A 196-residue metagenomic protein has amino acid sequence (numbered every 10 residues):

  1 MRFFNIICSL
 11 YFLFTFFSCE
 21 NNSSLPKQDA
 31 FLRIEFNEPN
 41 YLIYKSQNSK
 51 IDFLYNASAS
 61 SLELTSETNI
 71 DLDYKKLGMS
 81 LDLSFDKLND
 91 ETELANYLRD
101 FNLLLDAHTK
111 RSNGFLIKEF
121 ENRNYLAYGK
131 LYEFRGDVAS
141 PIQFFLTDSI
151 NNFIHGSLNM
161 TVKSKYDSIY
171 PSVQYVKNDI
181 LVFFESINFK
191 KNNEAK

Functional and structural regions predicted by a protein language model:
M1-N5: Positively charged n-region of N-terminal signal peptides that target proteins for export
T15-S18: C-terminal motif of bacterial Sec signal peptides marking the signal peptidase cleavage site
E20-S23: Bacterial signal peptide processing site
K27-Q47: Post-signal peptide N-terminal segment of mature Sec-exported envelope proteins
E38-I43, T68, N124-E133: Short, hydrophobic/aromatic-rich segments at coil-to-beta transitions
N48-L103: Secretory pathway targeting signatures of secreted, lumenal, and periplasmic proteins
N102-H155: Signature of long, low-cysteine stretches enriched in small and polar/charged residues
S157-K196: Surface-exposed amphipathic alpha-helical segments
